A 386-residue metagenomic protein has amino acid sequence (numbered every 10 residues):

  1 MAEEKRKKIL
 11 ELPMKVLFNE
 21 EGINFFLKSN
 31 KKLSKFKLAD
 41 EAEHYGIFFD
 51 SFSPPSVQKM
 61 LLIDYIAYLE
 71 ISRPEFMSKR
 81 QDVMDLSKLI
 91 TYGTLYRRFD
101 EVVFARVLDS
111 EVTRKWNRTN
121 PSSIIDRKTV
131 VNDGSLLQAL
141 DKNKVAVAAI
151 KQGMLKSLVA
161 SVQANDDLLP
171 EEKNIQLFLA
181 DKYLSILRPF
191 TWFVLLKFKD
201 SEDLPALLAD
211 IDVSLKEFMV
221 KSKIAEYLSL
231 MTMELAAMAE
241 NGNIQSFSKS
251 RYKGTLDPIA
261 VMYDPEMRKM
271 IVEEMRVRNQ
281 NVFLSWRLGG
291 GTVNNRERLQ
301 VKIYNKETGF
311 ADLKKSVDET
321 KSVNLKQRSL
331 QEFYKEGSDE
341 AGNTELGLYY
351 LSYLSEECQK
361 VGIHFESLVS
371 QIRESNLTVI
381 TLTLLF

Functional and structural regions predicted by a protein language model:
M1-S185, G291-L299, K306-F386: Flexible, glycine-/charge-rich segments associated with ATP-binding catalytic modules
K151-L207, T255-V293: Short beta-to-alpha transition helix within the HATPase_c
P189-M219, Y304, T308-A311, D318-Q331: Helix-loop-beta hinge of the Bergerat
W192, E234-I244, E297, I363 (+1 more regions): Aromatic-enriched hydrophobic runs in primary sequence
D200, K221, E340, T344: Aromatic-acidic/polar surface patches that form glycan- and anion
V213, K269-I271, S367: Sparse, context-dependent recognition of short Cys/His-centered cofactor- or disulfide-binding micro-motifs
M219-T292, G347-E357: Conserved ATP-binding N-box helix of the HATPase_c
S229, Q300-K302: A structural signal for short, well-ordered beta-strand segments and their strand-loop junctions that often border
